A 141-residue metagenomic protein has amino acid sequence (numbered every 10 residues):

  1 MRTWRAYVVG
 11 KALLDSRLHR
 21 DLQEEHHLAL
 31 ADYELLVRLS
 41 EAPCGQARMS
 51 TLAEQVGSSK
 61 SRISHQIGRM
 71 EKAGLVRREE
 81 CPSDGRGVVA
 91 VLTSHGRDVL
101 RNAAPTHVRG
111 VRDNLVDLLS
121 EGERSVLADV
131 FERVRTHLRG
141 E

Functional and structural regions predicted by a protein language model:
M1-H26, A73, S125: N-terminal leader segment of winged-helix/HTH proteins
V8, V37-C44, A104, E132: Short, locally clustered residues in the helix-turn-helix/winged-helix DNA-binding domain
A12, S16-S59: N-terminal helix-turn-helix DNA-binding core of bacterial DNA-binding proteins
R17, D21, E25, T106 (+4 more regions): Generic non-transmembrane alpha-helical segments
M49, I67-G68: Short, hydrophobic-biased segments on the C-terminal half of alpha helices that form "recognition helices"
G68-D129: Charged, amphipathic alpha-helical coiled-coil/dimerization segments
E123-E141: Exposed, interaction-prone assembly regions rather than primary DNA-binding/catalytic cores
